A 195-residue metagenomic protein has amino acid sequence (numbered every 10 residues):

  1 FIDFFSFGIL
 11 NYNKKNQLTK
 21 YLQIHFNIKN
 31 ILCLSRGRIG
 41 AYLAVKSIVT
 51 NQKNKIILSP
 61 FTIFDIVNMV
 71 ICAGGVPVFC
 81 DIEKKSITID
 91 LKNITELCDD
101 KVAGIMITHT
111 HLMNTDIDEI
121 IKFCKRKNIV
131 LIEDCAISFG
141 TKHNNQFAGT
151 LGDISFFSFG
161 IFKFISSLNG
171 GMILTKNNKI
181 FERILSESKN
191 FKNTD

Functional and structural regions predicted by a protein language model:
F1-N51, A73, K125: Conserved PLP-binding active-site segment in aminotransferase class I/II-type PLP enzymes
K15, G37, A41, I63 (+2 more regions): Conserved donor sugar-nucleotide recognition element shared by glycan-biosynthetic enzymes
C33, L58, I107: A short beta-strand submotif of the Rossmann-like class I SAM-dependent methyltransferase core that lines
A44-L97: Conserved PLP-anchoring active-site segment centered on the Schiff-base-forming lysine
F61, G75, I82, A136-I137 (+3 more regions): Histidine-centered beta-alpha loop that forms part of the nucleotide-sugar donor binding/catalytic region in diverse
K85-R183: Active-site phosphate-binding strand-loop segment of PLP-dependent enzymes
K179-D195: Active-site C-terminal subdomain of aminotransferase-like
